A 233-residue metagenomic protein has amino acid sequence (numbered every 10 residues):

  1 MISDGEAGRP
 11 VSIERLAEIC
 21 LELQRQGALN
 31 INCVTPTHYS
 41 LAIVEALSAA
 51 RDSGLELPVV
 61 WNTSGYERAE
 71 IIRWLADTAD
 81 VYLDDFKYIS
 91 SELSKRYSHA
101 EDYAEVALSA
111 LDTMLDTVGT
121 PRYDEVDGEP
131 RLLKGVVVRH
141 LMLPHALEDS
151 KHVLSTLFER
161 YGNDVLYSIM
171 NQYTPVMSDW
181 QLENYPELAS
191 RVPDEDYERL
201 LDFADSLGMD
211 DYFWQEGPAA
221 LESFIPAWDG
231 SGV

Functional and structural regions predicted by a protein language model:
M1-Y82, S90-S91: Conserved Radical SAM active-site core
I2-A7, R96-E101, L182-R191: Short glycine-enriched, charge-decorated loop/helix-capping segments at active-site entrances that position
I2-S3, S40, G65-R68, F86-A104 (+3 more regions): Conserved radical SAM core fold
N32-P36, V60-S64, D85, V137-L141 (+2 more regions): A cross-family glycoside hydrolase active-site/sugar-binding cleft signature
A46-V60, V106-T117, D194-F203: Alpha-helix-loop-beta-strand connector modules within alpha/beta enzyme cores
L47-S48, S98-A100, P226-S231: Short low-complexity, flexible loop/linker segments enriched in glycine and/or proline with clustered acidic
S94-G128: Anionic-ligand binding region
T120-V233: Auxiliary Fe-S-binding modules of radical SAM enzymes
